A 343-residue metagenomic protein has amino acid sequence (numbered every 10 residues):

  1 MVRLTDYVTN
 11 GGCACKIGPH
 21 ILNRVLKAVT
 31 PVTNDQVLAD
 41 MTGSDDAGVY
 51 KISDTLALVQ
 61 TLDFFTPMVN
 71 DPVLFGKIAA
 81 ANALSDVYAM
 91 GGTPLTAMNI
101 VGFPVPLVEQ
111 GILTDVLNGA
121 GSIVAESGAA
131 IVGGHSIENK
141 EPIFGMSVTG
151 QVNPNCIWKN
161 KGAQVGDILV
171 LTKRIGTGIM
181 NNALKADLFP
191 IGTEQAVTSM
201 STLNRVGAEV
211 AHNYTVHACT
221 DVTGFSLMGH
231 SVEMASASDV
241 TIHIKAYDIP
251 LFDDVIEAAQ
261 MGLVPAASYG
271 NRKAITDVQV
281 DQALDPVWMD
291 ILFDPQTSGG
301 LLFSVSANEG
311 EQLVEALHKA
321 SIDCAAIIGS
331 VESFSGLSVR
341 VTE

Functional and structural regions predicted by a protein language model:
M1-E343: Helix-biased detector of long, well-ordered alpha-helical tracts
